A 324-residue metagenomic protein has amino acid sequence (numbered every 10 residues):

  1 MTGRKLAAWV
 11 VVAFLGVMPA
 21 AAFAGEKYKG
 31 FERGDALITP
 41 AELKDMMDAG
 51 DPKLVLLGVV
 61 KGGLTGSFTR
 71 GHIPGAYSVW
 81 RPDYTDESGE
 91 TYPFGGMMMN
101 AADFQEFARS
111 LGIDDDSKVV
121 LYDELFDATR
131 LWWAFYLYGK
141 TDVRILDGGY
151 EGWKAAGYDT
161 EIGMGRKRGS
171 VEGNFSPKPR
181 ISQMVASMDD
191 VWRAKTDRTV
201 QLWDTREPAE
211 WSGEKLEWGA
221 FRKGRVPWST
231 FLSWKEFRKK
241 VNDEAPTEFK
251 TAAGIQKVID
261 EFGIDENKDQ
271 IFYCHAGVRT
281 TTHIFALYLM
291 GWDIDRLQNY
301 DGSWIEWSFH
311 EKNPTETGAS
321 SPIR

Functional and structural regions predicted by a protein language model:
M1-V10: Bacterial N-terminal signal peptides that target proteins for export
W9-M18: Bacterial N-terminal signal peptides
P19-A24: Sec/Tat signal peptide C-region and signal peptidase I cleavage site
G25-D116, R193-F262, E266-N267: Positively charged, proline/Ser/Thr-rich regional signature most characteristic of the Rhodanese/CDC25-like
G25-F31, M98-A194, E214-K215, G224 (+2 more regions): Thiolate-centered catalytic microenvironments shared by cysteine-dependent enzyme domains
K61-L64, P82-D86, E124-A128, Y150-G152 (+5 more regions): Solvent-exposed loop/turn segments at secondary-structure junctions within structured extracellular/periplasmic domains
V171, T317-R324: N-terminal glycine-rich dinucleotide-binding loop that anchors FAD/FMN and/or NAD(P) in oxidoreductases
K257, F262-S320: C-terminal soluble interaction/assembly domains
